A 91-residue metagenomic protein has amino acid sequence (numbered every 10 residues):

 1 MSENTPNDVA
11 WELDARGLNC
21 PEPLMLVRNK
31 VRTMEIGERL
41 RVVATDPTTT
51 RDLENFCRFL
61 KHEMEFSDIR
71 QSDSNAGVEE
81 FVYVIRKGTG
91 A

Functional and structural regions predicted by a protein language model:
M1-D8, R86: Short, compositionally biased "basic patch" segments
E3-T5, R32, D73-N75: Short secondary-structure boundary/capping segments
N7-G17: Short amphipathic
A10, G37-R41, E80-V82: Intrinsic-disorder/low-complexity, polar/charged segments enriched in Ser/Thr/Lys/Arg/Asp/Glu/Gln
A15, P21-S72: Amphipathic, hydrophobic secondary-structure cores in small proteins
D68-A91: C-terminal edge-of-domain segments
